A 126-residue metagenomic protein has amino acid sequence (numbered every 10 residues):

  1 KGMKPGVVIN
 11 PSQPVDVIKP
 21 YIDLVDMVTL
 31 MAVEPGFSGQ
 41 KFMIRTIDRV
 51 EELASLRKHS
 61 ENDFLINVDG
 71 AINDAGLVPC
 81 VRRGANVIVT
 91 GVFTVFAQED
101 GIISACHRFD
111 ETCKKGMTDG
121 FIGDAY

Functional and structural regions predicted by a protein language model:
K1-L65, G120-G123: Conserved anion-binding
K4, R45, P79, G84 (+1 more regions): Residues within well-formed alpha-helices
Q13-V25, G70-T90: Catalytic cores of alpha/beta
T29-G39, R83-A105: Glycine-rich phosphate-binding active-site loops on the catalytic face of alpha/beta enzymes
K41-I44, A75-G76, F96: Basic, gly/Ser/Thr/Pro-rich low-complexity segments located predominantly at protein N termini
T46, N73, I102: Aromatic/hydrophobic pocket-lining residues that form the small-molecule binding cavity in soluble enzyme cores
V81, V95-Y126: C-terminal helical cap(s) of enzyme catalytic domains, especially alpha/beta-barrels
